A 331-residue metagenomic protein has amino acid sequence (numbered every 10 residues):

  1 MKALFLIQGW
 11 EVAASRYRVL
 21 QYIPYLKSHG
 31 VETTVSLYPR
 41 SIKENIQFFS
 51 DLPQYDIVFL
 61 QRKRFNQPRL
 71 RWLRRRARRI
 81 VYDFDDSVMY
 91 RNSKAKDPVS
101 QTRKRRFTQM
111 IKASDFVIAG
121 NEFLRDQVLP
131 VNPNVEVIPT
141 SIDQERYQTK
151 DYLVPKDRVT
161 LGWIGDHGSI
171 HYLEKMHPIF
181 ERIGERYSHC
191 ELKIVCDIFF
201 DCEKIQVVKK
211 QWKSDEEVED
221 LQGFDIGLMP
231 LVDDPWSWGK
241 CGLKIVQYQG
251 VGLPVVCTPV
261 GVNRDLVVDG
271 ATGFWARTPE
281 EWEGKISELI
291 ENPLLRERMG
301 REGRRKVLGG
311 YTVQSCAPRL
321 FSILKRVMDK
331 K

Functional and structural regions predicted by a protein language model:
M1-I57: N-terminal pre-catalytic "stem/leader" segment of glycosyltransferase-like enzymes
W10-Y25, D143-Y147, V154-G223: Conserved catalytic-core segment of nucleotide-activated headgroup transferases in glycan assembly
I46-P53, P68, W72-R76, V88 (+1 more regions): Membrane-proximal helix-turn-helix segments that form the acceptor-binding/catalytic region of lipid-linked
V58, R74-R91: Active-site proximal beta-strand in glycosyltransferases
F123, S141: Carbohydrate-associated surface elements
H171, D215, E219-Q222, G227-G250 (+1 more regions): Nucleotide-sugar-dependent
D269-E280, E288-L294: Conserved acidic donor-binding segment of nucleotide-sugar-dependent glycosyltransferases
E288, L295-G310, C316-S322: A short, well-ordered alpha-helix in the C-terminal region of glycosyltransferases
